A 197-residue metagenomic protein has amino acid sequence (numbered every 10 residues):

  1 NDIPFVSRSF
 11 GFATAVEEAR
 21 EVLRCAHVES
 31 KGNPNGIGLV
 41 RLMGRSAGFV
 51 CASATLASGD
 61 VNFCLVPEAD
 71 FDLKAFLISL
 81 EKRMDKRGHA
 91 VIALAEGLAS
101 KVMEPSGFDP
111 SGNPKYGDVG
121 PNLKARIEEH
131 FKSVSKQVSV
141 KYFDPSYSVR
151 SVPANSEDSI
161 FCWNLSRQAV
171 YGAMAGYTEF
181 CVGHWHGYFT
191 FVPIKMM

Functional and structural regions predicted by a protein language model:
N1-I3, E68-F71, E96-A99, P145-S148 (+1 more regions): Short, ordered loop/turn segments at secondary-structure junctions
N1-S7, G32-N35: Gly-rich Lys/Arg/Thr-decorated short loops/hinges at beta-loop-alpha junctions or inter-strand turns that position
F5-T14, P153-S156: Short beta-strand elements at the ligand-binding edges of bilobed clamshell
G11-I37, R41-V138: Accessory alpha-helical/coil subdomains and C-terminal extensions that flank or cap enzyme catalytic cores
F108-M197: C-terminal non-catalytic interaction/assembly regions of soluble proteins
